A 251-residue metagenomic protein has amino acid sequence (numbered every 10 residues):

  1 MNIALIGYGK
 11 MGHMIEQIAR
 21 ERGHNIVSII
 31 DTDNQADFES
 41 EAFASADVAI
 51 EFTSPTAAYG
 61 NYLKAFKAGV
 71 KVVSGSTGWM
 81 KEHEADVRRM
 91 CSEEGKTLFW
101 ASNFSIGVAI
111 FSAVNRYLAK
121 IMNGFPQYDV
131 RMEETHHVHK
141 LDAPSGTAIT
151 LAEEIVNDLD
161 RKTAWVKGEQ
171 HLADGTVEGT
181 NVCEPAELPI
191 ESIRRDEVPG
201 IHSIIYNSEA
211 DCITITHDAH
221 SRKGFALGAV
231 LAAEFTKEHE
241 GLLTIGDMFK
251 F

Functional and structural regions predicted by a protein language model:
N2, I6, K10-F43, G124-F251: C-terminal substrate-binding/catalytic lobe of Rossmann-fold NAD(P)-dependent oxidoreductases
I26, V72-V73, T97-L98: Hydrophobic beta-strand scaffold residues
T32, T77-W79, N103-S105, T135-H137: Short, ordered loop/turn segments at secondary-structure junctions
S40-A42, A46, F52, T56-G75 (+1 more regions): Rossmann-fold NAD(P) dinucleotide-binding segment
S76-L98, A109, V114-Y117: Rossmann-fold NAD(P)-binding glycine/threonine-rich loop
D86-S105, M122-M132: Rossmann-fold dehydrogenase core element
